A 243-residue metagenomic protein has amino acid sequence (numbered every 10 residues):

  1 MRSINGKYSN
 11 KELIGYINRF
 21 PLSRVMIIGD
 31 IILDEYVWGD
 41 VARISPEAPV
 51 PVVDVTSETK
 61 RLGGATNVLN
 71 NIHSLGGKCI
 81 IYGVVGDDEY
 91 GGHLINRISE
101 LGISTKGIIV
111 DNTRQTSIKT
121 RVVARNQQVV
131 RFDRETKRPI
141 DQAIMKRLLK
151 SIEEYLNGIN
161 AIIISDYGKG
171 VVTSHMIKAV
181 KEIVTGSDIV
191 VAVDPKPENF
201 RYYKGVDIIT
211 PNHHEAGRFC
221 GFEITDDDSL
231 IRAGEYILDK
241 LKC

Functional and structural regions predicted by a protein language model:
R2-K7, Y16, L22-V25, L33-I163: Conserved N-terminal subdomain of the carbohydrate kinase-like
S9-L13, A65, L148, M176 (+2 more regions): Amphipathic coiled-coil/heptad-repeat helices and related helical stalk/stem segments that mediate oligomerization
G15-Y16, K119, K150-E154, K196-K204 (+1 more regions): Short, flexible, glycine/charge-rich loop motifs used to bind or transfer phosphoryl groups or to couple energy/partner
I28, I163-I164, A192, T210: Generic enzyme active-site microenvironment
I32, G168: Catalytic metal-binding/acid-base residues of hydrolase active sites
D87-D88, K169-V171: Gly/Ser/Thr-rich loops at beta-strand to alpha-helix junctions that form or flank small-molecule/cofactor-binding
G170, S174-C243: Conserved phosphate/ATP/ADP-binding segment of small-molecule kinases
